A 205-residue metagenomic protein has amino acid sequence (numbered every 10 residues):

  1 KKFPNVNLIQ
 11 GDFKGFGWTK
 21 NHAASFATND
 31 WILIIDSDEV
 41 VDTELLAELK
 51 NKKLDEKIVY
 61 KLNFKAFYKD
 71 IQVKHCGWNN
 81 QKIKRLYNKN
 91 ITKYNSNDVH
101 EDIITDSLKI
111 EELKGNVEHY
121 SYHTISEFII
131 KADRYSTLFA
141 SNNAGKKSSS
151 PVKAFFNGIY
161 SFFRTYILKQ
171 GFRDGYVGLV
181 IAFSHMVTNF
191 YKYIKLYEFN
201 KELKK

Functional and structural regions predicted by a protein language model:
K1-Q10, K14, D42, L46-K52: Acidic donor-binding segment of Leloir-type glycosyltransferases
G11, I35-S37: Catalytic metal- and UDP-sugar-binding loop of GT-A-like glycosyltransferases, i.e., residues flanking the conserved
W18-A24, W31, I35, D42-E202: Catalytic-site signature of metal-activated, phosphate-bearing donor transferases, centered on the GT-A/GT-A-like
